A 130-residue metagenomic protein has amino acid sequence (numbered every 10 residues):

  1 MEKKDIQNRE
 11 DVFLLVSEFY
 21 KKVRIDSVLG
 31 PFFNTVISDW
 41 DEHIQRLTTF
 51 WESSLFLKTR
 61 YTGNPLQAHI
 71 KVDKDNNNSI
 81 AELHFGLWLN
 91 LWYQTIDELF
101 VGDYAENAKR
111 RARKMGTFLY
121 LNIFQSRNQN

Functional and structural regions predicted by a protein language model:
K4-N8, K109-N130: Short terminal or interdomain "cap/linker" segment that borders an active site or interface and mediates
I6-E18: N-terminal amphipathic/basic helix or basic patch
V12, I44, F85, A105-A112: Hydrophobic packing residues in well-ordered alpha-helices of helical domains and bundles
V16, Y20-R24, V28-N90, I96 (+1 more regions): Heme-based O2/NO sensor domains and their adjacent alpha-helical segments, primarily globin folds but also including
Q94-A105: Well-ordered alpha/beta subsegment
